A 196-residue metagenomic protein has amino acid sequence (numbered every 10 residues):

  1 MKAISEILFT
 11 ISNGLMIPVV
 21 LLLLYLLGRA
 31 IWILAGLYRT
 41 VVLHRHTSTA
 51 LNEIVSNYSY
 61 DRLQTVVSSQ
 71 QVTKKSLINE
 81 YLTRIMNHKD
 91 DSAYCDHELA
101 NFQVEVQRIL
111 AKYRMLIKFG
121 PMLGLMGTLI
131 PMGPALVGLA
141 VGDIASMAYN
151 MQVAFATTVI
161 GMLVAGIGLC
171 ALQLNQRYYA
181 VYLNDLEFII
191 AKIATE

Functional and structural regions predicted by a protein language model:
M1-I11: Short, strongly hydrophobic alpha-helical membrane anchors
I4, K112-V159, L163: Helix-termination/interfacial motifs at the ends of transmembrane alpha-helices
F9-N57: Transmembrane alpha-helix/interfacial motif
L22-W32, M126-G133, A165, L169: Alpha-helical transmembrane segments
I33-T47, G138-V141, L172-A180: Perimembrane helix-loop junctions in membrane proteins
L51-L123, I130, R177-E196: Predominantly long cytosolic amphipathic alpha-helical stalk/bundle segments
S146-E196: Channel- or pocket-lining gating/hinge segments that regulate access to a cavity or pore
